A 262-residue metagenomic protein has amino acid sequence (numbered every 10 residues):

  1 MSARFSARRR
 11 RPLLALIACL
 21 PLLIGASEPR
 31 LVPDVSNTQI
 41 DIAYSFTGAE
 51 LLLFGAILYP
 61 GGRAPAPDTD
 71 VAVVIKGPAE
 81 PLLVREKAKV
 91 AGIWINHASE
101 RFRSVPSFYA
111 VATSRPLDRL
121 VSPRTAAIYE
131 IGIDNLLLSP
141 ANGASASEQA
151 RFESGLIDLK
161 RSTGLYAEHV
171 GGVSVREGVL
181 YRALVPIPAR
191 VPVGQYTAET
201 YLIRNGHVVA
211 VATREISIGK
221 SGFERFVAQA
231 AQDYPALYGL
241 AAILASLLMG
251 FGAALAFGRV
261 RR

Functional and structural regions predicted by a protein language model:
L14-L23: Bacterial N-terminal signal peptides
P29-Y44: N-terminal edge beta-strand
A56, A72-E100: Membrane-embedded segments
I57-G61: Short solvent-exposed capping/turn motifs at the termini of beta-strands
K89-P192: Membrane-proximal low-complexity regions enriched in glycine and acidic/polar residues
P186, V209-L240: Short, aromatic-rich amphipathic segments at membrane interfaces that lie adjacent to a transmembrane helix or signal
R190-K220: Extended, hydrophilic extramembrane loops/domains of integral membrane proteins
S246-R262: Juxtamembrane interface at the cytosolic side of transmembrane helices
